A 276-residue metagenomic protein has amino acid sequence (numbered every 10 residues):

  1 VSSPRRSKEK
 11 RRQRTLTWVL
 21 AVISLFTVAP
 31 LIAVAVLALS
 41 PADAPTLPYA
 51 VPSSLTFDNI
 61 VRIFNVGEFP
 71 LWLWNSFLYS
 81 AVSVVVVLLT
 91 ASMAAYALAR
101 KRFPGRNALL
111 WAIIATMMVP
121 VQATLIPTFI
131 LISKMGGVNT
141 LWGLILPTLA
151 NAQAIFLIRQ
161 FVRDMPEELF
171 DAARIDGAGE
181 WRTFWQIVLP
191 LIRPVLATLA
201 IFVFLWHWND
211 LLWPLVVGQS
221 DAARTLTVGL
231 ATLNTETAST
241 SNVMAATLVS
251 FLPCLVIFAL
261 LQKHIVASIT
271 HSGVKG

Functional and structural regions predicted by a protein language model:
V1-K10: Short, Lys/Arg-rich, polar N-terminal cytosolic tail immediately upstream of the first transmembrane signal-anchor
R12-G276: A structural signal for multi-pass alpha-helical bundles of membrane permease subunits that mediate small-molecule
